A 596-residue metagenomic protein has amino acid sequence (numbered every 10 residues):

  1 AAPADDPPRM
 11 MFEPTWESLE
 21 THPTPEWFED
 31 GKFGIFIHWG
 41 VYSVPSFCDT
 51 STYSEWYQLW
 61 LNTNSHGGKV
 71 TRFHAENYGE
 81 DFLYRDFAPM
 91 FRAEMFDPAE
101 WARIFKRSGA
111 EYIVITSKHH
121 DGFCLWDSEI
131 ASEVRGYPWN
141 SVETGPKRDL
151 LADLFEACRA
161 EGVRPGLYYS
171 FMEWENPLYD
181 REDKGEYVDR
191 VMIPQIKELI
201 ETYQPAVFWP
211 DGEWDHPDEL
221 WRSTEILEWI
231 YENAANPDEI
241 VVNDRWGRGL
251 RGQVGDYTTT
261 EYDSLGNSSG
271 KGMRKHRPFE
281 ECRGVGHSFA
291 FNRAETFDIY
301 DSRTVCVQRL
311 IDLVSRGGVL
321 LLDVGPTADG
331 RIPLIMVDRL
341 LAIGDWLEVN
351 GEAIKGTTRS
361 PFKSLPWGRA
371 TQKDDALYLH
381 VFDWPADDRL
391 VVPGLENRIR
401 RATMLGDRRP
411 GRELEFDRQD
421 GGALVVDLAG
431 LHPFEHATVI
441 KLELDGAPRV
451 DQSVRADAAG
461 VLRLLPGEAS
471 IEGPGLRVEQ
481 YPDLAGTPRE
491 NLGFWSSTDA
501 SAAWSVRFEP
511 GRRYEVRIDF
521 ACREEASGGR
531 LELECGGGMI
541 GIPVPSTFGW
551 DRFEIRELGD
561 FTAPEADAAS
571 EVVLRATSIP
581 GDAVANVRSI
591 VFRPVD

Functional and structural regions predicted by a protein language model:
A2-P510, R523-F548, I555-T562, E571-V595: Mature catalytic domains of secreted/periplasmic carbohydrate-active enzymes
Y514-V516: A short tyrosine-centered beta-strand micro-motif
